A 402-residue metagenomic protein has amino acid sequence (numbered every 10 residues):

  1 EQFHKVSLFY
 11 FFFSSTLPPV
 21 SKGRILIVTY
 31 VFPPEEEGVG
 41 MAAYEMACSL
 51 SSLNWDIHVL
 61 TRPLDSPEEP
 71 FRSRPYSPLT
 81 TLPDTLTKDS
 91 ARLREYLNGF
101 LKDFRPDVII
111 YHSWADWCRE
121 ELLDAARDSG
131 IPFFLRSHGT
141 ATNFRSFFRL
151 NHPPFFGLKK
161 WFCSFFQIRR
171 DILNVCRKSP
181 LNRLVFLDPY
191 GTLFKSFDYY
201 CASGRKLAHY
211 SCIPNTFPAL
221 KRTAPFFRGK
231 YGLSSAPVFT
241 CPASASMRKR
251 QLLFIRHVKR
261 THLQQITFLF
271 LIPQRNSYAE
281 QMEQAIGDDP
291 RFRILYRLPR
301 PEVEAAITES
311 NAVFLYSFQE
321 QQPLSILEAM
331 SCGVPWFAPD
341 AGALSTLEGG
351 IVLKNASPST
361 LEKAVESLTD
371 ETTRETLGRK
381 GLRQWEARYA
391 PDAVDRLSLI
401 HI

Functional and structural regions predicted by a protein language model:
L26, K221, G232-K249, I255-V258 (+1 more regions): Conserved donor-binding/catalytic core segment of Leloir-type glycosyltransferases
R62-D65, P242, T267-Q281, Y296: Glycosyltransferase donor-sugar binding loop
W161-A208, F217-A219: A short, active-site helix/loop in glycosyltransferases that binds the activated sugar's phosphate group
R228, L368-R374, G378-D392: Conserved short C-terminal alpha-helix that flanks the catalytic cleft of nucleotide-sugar-dependent
E280-P301: Nucleotide-activated donor-binding/catalytic signature segment of Leloir-type glycosyltransferases, i.e., the conserved
F318: Aromatic "clamp/platform" in nucleotide-sugar-dependent glycosyltransferases that forms part of the donor/acceptor
P335-A338: Short hydrophobic beta-strand element within catalytic cores of glycosyltransferases and related nucleotide-activated
I400-I402: Conserved small/polar residues in nucleotide/adenosyl-binding loops
